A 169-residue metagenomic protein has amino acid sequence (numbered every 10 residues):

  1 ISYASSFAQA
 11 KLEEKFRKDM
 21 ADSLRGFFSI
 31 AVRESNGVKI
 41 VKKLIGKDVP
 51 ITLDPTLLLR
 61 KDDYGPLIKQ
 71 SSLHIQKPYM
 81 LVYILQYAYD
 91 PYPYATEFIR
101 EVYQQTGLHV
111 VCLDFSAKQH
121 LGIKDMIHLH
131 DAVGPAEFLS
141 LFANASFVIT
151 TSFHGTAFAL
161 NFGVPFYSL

Functional and structural regions predicted by a protein language model:
I1-L169: Active-site anion-handling motifs in enzyme catalytic cores
